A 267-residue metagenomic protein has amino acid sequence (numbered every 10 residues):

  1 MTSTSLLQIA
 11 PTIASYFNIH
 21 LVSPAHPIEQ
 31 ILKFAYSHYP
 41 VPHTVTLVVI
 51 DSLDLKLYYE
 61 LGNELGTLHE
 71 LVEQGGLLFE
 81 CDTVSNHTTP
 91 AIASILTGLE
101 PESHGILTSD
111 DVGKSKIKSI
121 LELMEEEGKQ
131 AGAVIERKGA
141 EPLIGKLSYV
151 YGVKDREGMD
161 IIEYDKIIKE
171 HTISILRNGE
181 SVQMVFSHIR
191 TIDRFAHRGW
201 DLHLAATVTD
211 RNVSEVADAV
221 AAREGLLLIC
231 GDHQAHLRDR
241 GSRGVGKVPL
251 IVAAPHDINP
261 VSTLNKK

Functional and structural regions predicted by a protein language model:
M1-K267: Feature captures the catalytic ectodomains and active-site-proximal regions of enzymes that hydrolyze or transfer
